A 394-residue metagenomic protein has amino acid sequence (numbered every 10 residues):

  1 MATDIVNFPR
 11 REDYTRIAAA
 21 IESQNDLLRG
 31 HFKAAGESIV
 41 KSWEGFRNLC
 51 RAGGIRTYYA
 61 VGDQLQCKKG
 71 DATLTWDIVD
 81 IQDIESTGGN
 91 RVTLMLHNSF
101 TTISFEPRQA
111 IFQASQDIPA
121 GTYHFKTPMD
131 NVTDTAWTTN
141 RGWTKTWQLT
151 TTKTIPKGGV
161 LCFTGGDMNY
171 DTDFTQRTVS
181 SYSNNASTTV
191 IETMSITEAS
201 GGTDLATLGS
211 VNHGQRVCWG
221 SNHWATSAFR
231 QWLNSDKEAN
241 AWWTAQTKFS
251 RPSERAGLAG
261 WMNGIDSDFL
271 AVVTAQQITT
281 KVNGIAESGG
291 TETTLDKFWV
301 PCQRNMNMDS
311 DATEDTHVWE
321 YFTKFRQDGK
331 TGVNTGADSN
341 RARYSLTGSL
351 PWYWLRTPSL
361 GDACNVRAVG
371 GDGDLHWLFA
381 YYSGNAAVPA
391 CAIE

Functional and structural regions predicted by a protein language model:
M1-E22: Short, low-complexity N-terminal tether/leader segments at secretion or assembly junctions of large, surface-exposed
F8-P9, H124, T139, T175 (+2 more regions): Intrinsically disordered, low-complexity sequence elements enriched in Ser/Thr/Gly/Pro
P9-E12, K41, Y59, I155: Short coil/turn linker and secondary-structure boundary residues
A19-H124, V160-C162, N184-N185, T193-E394: Collagenous Gly-X-Y triple-helix signature in extracellular proteins
F112-E198: Autoprocessing Asn-cyclization modules and mimics
